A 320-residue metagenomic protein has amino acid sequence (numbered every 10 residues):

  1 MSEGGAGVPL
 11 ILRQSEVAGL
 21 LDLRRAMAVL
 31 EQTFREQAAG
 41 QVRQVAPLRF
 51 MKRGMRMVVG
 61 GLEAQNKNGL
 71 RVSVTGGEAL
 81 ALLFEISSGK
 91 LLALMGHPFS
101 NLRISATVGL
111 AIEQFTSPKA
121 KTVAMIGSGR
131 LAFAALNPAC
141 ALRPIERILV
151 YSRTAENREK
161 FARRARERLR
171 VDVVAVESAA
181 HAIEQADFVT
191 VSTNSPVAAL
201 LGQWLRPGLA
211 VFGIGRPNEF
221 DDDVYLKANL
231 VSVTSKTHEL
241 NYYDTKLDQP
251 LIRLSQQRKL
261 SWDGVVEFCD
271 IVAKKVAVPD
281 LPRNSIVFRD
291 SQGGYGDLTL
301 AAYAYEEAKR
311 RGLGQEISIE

Functional and structural regions predicted by a protein language model:
M1-N101, G109, K119, Y295-L298 (+2 more regions): N-terminal ligand-binding/catalytic initiation module
F115-T122, P144, R206-P207: Short helix-loop-beta connector
S128-G129: Glycine-rich Rossmann-fold phosphate-binding loop(s) that bind the pyrophosphate of adenine dinucleotide cofactors
A132-F133: N-terminal Rossmann-fold NAD(P) dinucleotide-binding loop
L142-R168: NAD(P)-binding Rossmann-fold cofactor-contacting core
V171-L254: Rossmann-like adenosine-cofactor binding region
V224-E320: Adenosine-phosphate binding glycine-rich loop
